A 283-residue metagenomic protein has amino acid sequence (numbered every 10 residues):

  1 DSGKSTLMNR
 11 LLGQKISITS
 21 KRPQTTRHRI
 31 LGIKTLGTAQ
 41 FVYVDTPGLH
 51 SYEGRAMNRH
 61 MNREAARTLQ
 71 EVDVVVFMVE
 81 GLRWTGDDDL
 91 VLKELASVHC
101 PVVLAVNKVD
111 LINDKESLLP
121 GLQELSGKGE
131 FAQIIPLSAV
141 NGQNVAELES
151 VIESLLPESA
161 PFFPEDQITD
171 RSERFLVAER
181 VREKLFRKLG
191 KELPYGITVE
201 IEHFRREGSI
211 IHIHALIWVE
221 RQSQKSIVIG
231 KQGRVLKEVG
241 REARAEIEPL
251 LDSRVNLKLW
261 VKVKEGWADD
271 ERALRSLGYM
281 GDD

Functional and structural regions predicted by a protein language model:
D1, L7, I30, D45 (+8 more regions): Residue-level signature of catalytic and energy-coupling elements of molecular machines, predominantly ATP/GTP-dependent
D1-V74, L216-I217: Conserved G1/Walker A P-loop phosphate-binding module
G3, N144, V235: Conserved glycine(s) of the Walker
Q14, I33-G37, L49, T68-V75 (+9 more regions): Conserved, well-folded catalytic cores of nucleic-acid-processing and energy-transducing macromolecular machines
T26, H50-S51, W84-T85, I112-N113 (+1 more regions): Catalytic P-loop NTPase motifs of RecA-like helicase/translocase cores
K34-Q40, H60-I134, R205-I210: Conserved C-terminal guanine-recognition region of P-loop GTPase G domains, centered on the G4
P101-V103, D110-T169, E173: Canonical P-loop GTPase G-domain recognition
E173-D283: P-loop NTP-binding site
